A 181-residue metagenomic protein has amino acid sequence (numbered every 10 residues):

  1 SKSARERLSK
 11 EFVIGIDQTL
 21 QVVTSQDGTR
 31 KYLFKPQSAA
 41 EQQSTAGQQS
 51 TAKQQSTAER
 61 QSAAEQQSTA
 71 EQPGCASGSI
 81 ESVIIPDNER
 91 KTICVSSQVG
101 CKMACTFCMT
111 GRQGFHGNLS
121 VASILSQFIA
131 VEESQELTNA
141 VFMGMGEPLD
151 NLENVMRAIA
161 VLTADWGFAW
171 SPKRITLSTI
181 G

Functional and structural regions predicted by a protein language model:
S1-K91: Flexible, acidic/Gly-rich N-terminal and inter-domain linker regions that tether and position cofactor-handling modules
Q42, Q48, R60, I80 (+1 more regions): Conserved Radical SAM active-site core
